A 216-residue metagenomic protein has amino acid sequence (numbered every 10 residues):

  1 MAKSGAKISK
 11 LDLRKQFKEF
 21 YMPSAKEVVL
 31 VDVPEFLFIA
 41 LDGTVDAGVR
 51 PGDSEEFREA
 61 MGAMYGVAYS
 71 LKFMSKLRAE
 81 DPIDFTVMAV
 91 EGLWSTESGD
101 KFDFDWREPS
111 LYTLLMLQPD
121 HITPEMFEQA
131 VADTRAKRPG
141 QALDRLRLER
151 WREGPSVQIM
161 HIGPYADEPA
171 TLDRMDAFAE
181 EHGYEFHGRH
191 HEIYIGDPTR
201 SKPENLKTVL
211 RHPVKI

Functional and structural regions predicted by a protein language model:
A2-I216: A solvent-exposed interaction/effector surface
